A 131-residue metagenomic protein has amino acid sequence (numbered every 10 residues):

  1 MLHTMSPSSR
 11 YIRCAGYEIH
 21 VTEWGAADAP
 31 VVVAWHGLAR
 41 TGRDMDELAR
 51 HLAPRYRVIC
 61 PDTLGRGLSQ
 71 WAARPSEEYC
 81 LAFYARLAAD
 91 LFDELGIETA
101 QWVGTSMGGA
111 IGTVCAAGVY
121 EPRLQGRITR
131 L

Functional and structural regions predicted by a protein language model:
M1-V33, P54-Y56, E78-Y79, I97-T99 (+2 more regions): Alpha/beta-hydrolase fold catalytic core
S8-R10, E18, A53, I59-L64 (+4 more regions): A generic structural signal for ordered secondary structure
C14-Y17, C60-V103, L124: Active-site loop/oxyanion-hole signature of alpha/beta-hydrolase fold enzymes
Y17-W71: Conserved HGGG/HGGXW glycine-rich cap/lid loop of the alpha/beta-hydrolase fold
A26, R50, D93-G96, Y120-E121: Residue-level signal for alpha-helix termini/capping positions
D46, A89, T113-A117: Short, hydrophobic alpha-helix immediately C-terminal to the catalytic nucleophile
A49-L52, P75-E78, G118-E121: Glycine-rich, phosphate-binding/catalytic loops in enzymes
E98-L131: Conserved hydrolase catalytic core segment
